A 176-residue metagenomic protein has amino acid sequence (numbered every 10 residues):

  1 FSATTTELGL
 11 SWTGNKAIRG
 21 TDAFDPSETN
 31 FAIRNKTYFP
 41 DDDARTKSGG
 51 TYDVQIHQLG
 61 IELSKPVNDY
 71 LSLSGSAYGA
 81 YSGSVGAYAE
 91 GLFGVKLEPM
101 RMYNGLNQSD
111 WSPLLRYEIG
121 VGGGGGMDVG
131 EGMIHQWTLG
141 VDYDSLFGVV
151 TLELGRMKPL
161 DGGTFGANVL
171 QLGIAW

Functional and structural regions predicted by a protein language model:
F1, W12-K16, N35-D43, A77-G83 (+5 more regions): Transmembrane beta-strands of outer-membrane beta-barrel pores
S2-T6, D53-L59, V85-F93, E131-W137 (+1 more regions): Residues that define the transmembrane beta-barrel architecture of outer-membrane proteins
A3-P40, F165-W176: Outer-membrane beta-barrel "beta-signal"
L8-G14, L59-K65, G91-R101, L139-S145 (+1 more regions): Residues on the lipid-exposed face of transmembrane beta-strands in outer-membrane beta-barrel proteins
L8-L10, F31-N35, L73-A77, P113-I119 (+3 more regions): Membrane-embedded beta-strand positions of outer-membrane beta-barrel proteins
K16-T29, P66-S72, P99-L114, L146-V149: Short loop/turn motifs that connect adjacent beta-strands in outer-membrane beta-barrel proteins
F39-D41, K47-M102: Glycine- and aromatic-enriched membrane insertion/assembly motifs of diderm outer-membrane and organelle channel
K96-D144: Outer membrane beta-barrel transmembrane domains
